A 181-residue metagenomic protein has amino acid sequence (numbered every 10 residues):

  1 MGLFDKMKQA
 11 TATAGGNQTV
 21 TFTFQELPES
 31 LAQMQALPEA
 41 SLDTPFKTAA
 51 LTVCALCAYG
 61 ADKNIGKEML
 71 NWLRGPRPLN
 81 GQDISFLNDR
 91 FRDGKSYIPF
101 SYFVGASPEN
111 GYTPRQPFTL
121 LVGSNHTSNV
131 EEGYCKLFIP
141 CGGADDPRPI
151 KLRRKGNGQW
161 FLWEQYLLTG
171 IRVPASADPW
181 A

Functional and structural regions predicted by a protein language model:
M1, A14-G15, V122, E132: Feature targets compositionally biased, intrinsically disordered low-complexity regions with long contiguous runs
G2, P140-W180: Short beta-strand edge/turn micro-motifs at domain boundaries
G2-T21: Glycine- and small hydrophobic-rich membrane-insertion segments that are intrinsically disordered in solution
M7, G105, N110-R115, Y134-K136 (+3 more regions): Surface-exposed, polar/charged interaction patches used for macromolecular assembly or partner binding
M7-A10, A61, Q116-P117, S128: Large, modular interaction/toxin scaffolds in secreted and membrane-associated proteins
G16-V104: Core segments of small alpha/beta cavity-forming domains
L56, L73, T119-L120, L137-I139 (+2 more regions): Generic hydrophobic secondary-structure signal
S85-G143: Surface-exposed, charged secondary-structure patches
